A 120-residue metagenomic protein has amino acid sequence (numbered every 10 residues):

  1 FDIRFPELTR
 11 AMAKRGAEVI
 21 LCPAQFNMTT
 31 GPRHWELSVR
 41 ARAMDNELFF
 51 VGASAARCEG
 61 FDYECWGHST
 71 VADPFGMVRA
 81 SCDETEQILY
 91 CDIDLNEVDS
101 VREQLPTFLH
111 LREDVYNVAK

Functional and structural regions predicted by a protein language model:
D2-I3, L95: Alpha-helix N-cap/helix-start capping motif
I3-L89: CN hydrolase (nitrilase-like) catalytic-core segments centered on the catalytic cysteine and neighboring Lys/Glu
R10-K14, V98-K120: Cysteine/selenocysteine-centered motifs that mediate thiol-based redox chemistry or coordinate metal-sulfur cofactors
S38, I93, Y116-A119: Residue-level signal for alpha-helical context at structural boundaries
A72, D94-N96: Solvent-exposed residues in well-ordered beta-strands and their adjoining turns, especially edge/terminal strands
